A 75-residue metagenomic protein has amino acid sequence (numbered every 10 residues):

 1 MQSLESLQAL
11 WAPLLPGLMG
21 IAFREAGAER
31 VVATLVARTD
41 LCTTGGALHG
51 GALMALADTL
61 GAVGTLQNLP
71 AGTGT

Functional and structural regions predicted by a protein language model:
M1-T75: Terminal targeting signals and extreme-terminal segments of soluble enzymes
